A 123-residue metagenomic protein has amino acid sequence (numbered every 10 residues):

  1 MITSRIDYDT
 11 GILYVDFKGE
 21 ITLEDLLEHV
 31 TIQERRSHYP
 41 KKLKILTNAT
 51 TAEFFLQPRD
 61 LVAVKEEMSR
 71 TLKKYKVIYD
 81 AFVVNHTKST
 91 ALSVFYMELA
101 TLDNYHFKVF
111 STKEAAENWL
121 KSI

Functional and structural regions predicted by a protein language model:
M1-I123: Amphipathic, Lys/Arg-enriched alpha-helical "gate/interface" segment within cytosolic domains that mediates
